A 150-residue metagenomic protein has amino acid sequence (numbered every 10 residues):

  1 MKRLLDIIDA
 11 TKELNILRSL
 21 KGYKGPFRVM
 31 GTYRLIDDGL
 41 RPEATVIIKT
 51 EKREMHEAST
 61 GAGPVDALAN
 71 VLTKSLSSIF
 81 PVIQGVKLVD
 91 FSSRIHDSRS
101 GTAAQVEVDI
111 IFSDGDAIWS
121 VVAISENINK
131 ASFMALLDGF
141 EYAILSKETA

Functional and structural regions predicted by a protein language model:
M1-A150: Terminal or standalone catalytic/regulatory effector modules within metabolic enzymes and repeat proteins
